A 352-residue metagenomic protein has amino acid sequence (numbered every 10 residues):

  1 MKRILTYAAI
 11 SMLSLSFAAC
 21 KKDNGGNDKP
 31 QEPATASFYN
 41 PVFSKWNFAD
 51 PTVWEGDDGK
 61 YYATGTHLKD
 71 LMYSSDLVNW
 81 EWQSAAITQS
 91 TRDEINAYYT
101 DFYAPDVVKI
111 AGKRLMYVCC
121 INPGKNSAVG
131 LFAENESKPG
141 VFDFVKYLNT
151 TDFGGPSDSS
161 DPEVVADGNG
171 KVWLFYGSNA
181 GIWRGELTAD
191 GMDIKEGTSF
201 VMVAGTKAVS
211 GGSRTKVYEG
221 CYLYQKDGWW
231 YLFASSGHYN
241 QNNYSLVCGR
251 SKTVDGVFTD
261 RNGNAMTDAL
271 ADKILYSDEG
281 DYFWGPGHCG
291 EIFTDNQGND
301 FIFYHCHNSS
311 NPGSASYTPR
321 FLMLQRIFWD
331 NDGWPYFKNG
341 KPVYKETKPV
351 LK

Functional and structural regions predicted by a protein language model:
M1-Q31: Bacterial Sec-dependent N-terminal signal peptides
C20-K352: Carbohydrate-active catalytic/glycan-binding domains of CAZyme proteins, especially the secreted or lumenal ectodomains
